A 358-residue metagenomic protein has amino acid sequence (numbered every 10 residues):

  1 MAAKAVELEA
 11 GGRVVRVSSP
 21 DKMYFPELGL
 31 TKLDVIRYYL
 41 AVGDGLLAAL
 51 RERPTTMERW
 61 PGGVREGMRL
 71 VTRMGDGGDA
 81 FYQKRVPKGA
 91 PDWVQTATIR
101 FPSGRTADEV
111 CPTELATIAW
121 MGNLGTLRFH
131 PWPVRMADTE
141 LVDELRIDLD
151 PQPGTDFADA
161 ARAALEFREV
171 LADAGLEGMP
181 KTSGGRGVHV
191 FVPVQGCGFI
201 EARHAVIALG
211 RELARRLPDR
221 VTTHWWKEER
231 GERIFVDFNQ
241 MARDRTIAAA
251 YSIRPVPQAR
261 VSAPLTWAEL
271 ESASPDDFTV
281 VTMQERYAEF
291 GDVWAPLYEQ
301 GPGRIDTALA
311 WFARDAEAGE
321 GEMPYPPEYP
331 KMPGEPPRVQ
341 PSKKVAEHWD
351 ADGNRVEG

Functional and structural regions predicted by a protein language model:
M1-G29, I36, L47, R51 (+3 more regions): C-terminal accessory nucleic-acid interaction domains of nucleic acid-metabolism proteins
A2-E140: Active-site loop/lid in soluble adenylation, ligation, and acyl-transfer enzymes
R16-D21, R186-V192: Short acidic (Asp/Glu) and glycine-rich catalytic loops that position anionic groups and cofactors
Y38, F157-L176, A202-P218: Long, well-ordered alpha-helical scaffolding segments within enzyme catalytic domains, especially pronounced
L50, E58-R59, G178-G184, H224-E228: Short beta-strand
V110-S183, P193-G196, G358: Signature for HUH/AEP ssDNA processing cores
F191-R203: Catalytic palm subdomain of template-directed nucleic-acid polymerases, centered on the conserved carboxylate motif
